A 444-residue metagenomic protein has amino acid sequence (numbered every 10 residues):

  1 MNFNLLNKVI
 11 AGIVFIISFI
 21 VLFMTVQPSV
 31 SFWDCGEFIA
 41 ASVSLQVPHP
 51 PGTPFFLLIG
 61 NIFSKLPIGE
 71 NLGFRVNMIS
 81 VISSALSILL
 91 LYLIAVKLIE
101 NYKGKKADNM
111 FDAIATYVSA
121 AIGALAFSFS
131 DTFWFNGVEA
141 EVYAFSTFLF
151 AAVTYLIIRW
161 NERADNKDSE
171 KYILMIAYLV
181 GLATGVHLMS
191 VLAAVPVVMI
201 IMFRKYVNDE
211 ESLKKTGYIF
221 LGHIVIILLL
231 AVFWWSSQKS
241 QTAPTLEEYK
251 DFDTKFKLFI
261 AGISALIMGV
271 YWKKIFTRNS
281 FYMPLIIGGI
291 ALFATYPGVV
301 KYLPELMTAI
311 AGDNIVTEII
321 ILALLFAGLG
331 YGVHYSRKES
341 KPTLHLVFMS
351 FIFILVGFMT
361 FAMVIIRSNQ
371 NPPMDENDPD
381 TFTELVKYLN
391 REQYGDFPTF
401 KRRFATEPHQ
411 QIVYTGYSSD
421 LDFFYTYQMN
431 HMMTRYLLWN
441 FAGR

Functional and structural regions predicted by a protein language model:
M1-V21, L86, M110-A121, I275-Y282 (+1 more regions): Start-transfer (signal-anchor) and selected internal transmembrane alpha helices of multi-pass inner/ER membrane
N4-F32, F127-F129, L229-V232, F293-P297 (+1 more regions): Transmembrane signal-anchor helices characteristic of membrane glycosylation enzymes that use polyprenol
V9, L91-F129, A164-K167, K171: Transmembrane-helix signature of polytopic, membrane-embedded enzymes that assemble or transfer cell-envelope glycans
G12, M78-D108, A152-L156: Transmembrane-helix motifs of polytopic, lipid-linked glycan transferases
T25, L66-N77, Y102-A113, G123-T147 (+3 more regions): Aromatic- and kink-enriched transmembrane "portal" helix at the membrane-lumen/periplasm boundary that abuts
V43, L90-I94, F133, F145-D165 (+2 more regions): Specific aromatic-rich, kink-prone transmembrane helix
A107-I114, V153-Y172, I201-S212, G269-N279: Membrane-interface transmembrane helices that cradle and orient dolichyl/undecaprenyl
V118-A121, L156, R163-G181, E211-I226 (+1 more regions): Short hydrophobic alpha-helices at membrane interfaces in multi-pass membrane enzymes
